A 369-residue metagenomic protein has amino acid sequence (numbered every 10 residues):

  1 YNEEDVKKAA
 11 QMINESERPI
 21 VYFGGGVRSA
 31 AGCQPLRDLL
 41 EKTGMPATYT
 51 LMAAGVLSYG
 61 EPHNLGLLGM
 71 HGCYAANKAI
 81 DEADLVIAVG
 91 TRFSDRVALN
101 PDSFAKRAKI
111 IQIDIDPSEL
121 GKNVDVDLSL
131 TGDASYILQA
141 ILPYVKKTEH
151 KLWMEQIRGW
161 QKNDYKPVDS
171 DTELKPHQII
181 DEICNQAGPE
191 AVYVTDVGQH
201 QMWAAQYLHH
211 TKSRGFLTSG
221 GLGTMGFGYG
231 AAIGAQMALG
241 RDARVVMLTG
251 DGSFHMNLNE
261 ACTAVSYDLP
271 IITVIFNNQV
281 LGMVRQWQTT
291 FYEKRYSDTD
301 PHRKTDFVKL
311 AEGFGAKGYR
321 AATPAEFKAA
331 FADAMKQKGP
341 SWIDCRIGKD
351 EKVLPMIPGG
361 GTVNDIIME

Functional and structural regions predicted by a protein language model:
Y1-E15: Conformationally flexible catalytic loops at phosphate/diphosphate-handling active centers
M45-M52, I111-D114, I271-F276: Short internal beta-strands
A53-Q156: Glycine-rich, acidic loop regions that bind phosphate or pyrophosphate groups
A75-S94, M202-L281: Thiamine diphosphate
E82-A83, I137, T289-A330: Conserved thiamine diphosphate
V97, P324-E369: Glycine/aspartate-rich loop-and-adjacent alpha/beta segment that forms the canonical ThDP
V126-L138, N259-N277, M356-P358: A short alpha/beta connector and helix-capping loop motif
R158-A238, P355: Active-site diphosphate/adenylate-binding microenvironment
